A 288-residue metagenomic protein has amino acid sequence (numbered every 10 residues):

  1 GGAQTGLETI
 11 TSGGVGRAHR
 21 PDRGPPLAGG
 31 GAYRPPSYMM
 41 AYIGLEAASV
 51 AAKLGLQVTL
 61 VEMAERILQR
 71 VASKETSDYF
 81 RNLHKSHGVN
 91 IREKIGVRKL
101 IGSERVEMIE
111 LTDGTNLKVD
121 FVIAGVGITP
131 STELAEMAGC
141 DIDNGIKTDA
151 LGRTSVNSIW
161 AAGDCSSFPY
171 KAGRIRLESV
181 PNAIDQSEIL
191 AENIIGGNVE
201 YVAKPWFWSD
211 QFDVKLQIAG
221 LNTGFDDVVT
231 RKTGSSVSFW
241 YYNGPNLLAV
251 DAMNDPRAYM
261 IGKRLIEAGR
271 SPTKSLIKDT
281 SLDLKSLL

Functional and structural regions predicted by a protein language model:
I10-G13, H19-A41: The feature captures the catalytic groove of carbohydrate-active enzymes
S37, Y42-K99, S179-V180, V202-W208: Rossmann-like dinucleotide-binding cores of NAD(P)H-dependent redox enzymes
V61, E110, T148, Y241-N243: Hydrophobic alpha-helical segments, especially N-terminal targeting/anchoring helices
E104-E110, T115-E192: FAD-site-proximal beta/loop scaffold in flavoenzymes
C165-M260: Mid-to-C-terminal Rossmann-like scaffold of FAD/NAD(P)H-dependent oxidoreductases
P256-P272: A short, polar/charged loop-to-alpha-helix boundary motif
P272-L288: Cysteine/selenocysteine-centered motifs that mediate thiol-based redox chemistry or coordinate metal-sulfur cofactors
